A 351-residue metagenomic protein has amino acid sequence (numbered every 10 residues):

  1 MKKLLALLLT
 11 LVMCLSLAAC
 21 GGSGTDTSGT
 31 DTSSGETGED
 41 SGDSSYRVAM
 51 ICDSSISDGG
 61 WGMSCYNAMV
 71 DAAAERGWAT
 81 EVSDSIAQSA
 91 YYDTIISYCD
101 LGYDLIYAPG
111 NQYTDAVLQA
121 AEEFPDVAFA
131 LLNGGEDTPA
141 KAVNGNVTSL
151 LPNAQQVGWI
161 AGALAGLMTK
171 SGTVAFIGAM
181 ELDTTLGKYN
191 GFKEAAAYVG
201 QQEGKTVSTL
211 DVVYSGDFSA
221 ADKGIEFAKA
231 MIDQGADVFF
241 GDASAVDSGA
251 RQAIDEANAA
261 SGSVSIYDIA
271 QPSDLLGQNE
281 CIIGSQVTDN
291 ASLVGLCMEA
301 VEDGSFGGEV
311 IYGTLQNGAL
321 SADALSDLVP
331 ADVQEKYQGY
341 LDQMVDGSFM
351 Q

Functional and structural regions predicted by a protein language model:
M1-L9: Positively charged n-region of N-terminal signal peptides that target proteins for export
S16-A19: C-terminal motif of bacterial Sec signal peptides marking the signal peptidase cleavage site
G21-G24: Bacterial signal peptide processing site
G29-Q351: A residue-level marker of the well-folded mature domains of exported/periplasmic proteins
